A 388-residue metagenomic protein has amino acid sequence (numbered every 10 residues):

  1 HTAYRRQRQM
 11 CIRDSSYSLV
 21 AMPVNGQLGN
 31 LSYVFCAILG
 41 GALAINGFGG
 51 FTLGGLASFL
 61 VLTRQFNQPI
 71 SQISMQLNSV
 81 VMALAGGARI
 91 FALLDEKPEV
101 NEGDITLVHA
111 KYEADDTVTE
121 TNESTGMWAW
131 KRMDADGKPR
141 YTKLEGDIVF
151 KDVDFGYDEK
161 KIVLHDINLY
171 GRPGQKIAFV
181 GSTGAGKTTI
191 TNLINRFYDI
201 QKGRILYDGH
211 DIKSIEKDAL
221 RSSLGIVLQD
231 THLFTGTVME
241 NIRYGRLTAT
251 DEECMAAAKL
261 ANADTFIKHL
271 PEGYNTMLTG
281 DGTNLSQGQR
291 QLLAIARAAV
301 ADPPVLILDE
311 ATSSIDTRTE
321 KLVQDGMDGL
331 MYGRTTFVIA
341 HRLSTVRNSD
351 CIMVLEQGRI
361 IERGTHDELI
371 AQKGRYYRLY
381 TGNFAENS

Functional and structural regions predicted by a protein language model:
H1-R8, I12: Single conserved hydrophobic/aromatic residue that forms the stacking wall/gate of nucleotide- or nucleobase-binding
I12, G41, A57, S74 (+5 more regions): Conserved protein kinase catalytic domain
D14, S18, G50-L53, S74 (+8 more regions): Non-catalytic, surface-exposed connector residues within folded enzymatic/regulatory domains
S16-R89, L93-K97, T117-M127: Helix-loop-helix
S32, D95-E102, T265-H269: Proline-centered turn/helix-capping motifs that create local helix->coil transitions or kinks
V100-K111: Solvent-exposed, non-transmembrane helices and loops of integral membrane proteins
A110-S388: ABC-type nucleotide-binding domain
